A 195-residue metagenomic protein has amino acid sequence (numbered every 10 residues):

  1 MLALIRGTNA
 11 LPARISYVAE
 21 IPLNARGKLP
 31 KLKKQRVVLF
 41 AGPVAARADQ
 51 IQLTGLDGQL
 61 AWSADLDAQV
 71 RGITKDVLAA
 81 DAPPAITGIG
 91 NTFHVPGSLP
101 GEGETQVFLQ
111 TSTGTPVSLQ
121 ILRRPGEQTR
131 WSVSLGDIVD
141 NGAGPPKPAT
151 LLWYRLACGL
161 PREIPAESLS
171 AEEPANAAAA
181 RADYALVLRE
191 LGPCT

Functional and structural regions predicted by a protein language model:
M1-V18: OB-fold (S1/OB) nucleic-acid-binding surfaces
V18-N24: Short acidic (Asp/Glu) patches
N24-T195: Netrin-like (NTR/C345C) domain of secreted extracellular proteins
